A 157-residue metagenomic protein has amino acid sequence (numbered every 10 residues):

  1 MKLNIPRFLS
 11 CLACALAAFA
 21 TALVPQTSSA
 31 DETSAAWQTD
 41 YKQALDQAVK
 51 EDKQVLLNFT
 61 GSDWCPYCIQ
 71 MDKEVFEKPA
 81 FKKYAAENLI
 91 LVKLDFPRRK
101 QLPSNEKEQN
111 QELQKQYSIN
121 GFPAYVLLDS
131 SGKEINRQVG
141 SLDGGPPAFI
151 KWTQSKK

Functional and structural regions predicted by a protein language model:
K2-A13: Bacterial N-terminal signal peptides that target proteins for export
C11-A22: Bacterial N-terminal signal peptides
W37-Q38, F81-E108: Thiol-based oxidoreductase modules, predominantly thioredoxin-like and allied folds used for disulfide exchange
W37-V55, A85: A short beta-strand-turn-helix
E51-C65: Short active-site neighborhood of thiol/selenol oxidoreductases, capturing the structured segment around
C65-C68, Y125: The canonical Cys-X-X-Cys-His
Y67-Y84: Typically the conserved alpha-helix immediately C-terminal to a functionally engaged Cys/Sec in thioredoxin-like
E74-V75, E112-K157: Non-catalytic, surface beta->alpha helical segment in thiol-disulfide oxidoreductase systems
